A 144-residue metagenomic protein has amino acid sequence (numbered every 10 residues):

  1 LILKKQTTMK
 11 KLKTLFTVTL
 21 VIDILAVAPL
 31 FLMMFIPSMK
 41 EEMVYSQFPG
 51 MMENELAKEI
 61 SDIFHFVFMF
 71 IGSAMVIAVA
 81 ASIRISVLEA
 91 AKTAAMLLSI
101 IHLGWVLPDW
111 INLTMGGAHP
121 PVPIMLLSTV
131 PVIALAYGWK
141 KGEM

Functional and structural regions predicted by a protein language model:
L3-L32: Cytosolic juxtamembrane helix and N-cap/initiation of the first transmembrane helix
L15-D23, F68-I71, A94-I101, I124-L127: Hydrophobic alpha-helical transmembrane segments of polytopic
I22-F70: Hydrophobic transmembrane helix segments
D23-P29, I100-W110: Aromatic-anchored segments of alpha-helical transmembrane domains
L30, V79-I83, D109-N112, L135-W139: Structural signal for membrane-spanning alpha-helices in multi-pass inner-membrane proteins, emphasizing helix cores
I77-M96: Juxtamembrane helix-break-helix junctions at the cytosolic face of small multi-pass alpha-helical membrane proteins
G104-P123, W139-K141: Membrane-helix boundary connector in multi-pass membrane proteins
T129-M144: Membrane-water interface at the C-terminal end of transmembrane alpha helices
